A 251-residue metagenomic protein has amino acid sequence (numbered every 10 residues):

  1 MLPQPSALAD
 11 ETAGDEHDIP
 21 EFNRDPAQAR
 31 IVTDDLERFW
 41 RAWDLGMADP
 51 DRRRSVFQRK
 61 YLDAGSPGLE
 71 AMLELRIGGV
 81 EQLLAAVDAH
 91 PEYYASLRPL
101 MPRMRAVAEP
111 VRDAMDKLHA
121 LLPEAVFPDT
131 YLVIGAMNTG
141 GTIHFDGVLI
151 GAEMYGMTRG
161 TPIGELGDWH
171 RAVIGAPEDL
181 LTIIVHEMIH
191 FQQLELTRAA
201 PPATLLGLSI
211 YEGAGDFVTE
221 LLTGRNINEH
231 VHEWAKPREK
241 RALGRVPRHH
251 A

Functional and structural regions predicted by a protein language model:
P3-A9: Boundary at the C-terminal end of the N-terminal hydrophobic targeting segment
D10-D88: N-terminal mature-domain "stem" immediately C-terminal to a signal peptide or N-terminal signal-anchor/transmembrane
G14-L36, W40-P50, L196-H249: Post-HExxH zinc-binding segment in Zn-dependent metallohydrolases
V32, G65, G79, L149-E153 (+4 more regions): Alpha-helix initiation/capping motif
D63-P67, G141-F145, R238-V246: Short amphipathic alpha-helical patches
G78, T139, R171, A235-K240: Short, surface-exposed, charged/polar-biased interaction segments
L84-H232: Acidic/His-rich structured neighborhood in mature extracellular/periplasmic domains
V185, R248-A251: Charged/polar, low-hydrophobicity segments characteristic of intrinsically disordered regions and flexible loops
